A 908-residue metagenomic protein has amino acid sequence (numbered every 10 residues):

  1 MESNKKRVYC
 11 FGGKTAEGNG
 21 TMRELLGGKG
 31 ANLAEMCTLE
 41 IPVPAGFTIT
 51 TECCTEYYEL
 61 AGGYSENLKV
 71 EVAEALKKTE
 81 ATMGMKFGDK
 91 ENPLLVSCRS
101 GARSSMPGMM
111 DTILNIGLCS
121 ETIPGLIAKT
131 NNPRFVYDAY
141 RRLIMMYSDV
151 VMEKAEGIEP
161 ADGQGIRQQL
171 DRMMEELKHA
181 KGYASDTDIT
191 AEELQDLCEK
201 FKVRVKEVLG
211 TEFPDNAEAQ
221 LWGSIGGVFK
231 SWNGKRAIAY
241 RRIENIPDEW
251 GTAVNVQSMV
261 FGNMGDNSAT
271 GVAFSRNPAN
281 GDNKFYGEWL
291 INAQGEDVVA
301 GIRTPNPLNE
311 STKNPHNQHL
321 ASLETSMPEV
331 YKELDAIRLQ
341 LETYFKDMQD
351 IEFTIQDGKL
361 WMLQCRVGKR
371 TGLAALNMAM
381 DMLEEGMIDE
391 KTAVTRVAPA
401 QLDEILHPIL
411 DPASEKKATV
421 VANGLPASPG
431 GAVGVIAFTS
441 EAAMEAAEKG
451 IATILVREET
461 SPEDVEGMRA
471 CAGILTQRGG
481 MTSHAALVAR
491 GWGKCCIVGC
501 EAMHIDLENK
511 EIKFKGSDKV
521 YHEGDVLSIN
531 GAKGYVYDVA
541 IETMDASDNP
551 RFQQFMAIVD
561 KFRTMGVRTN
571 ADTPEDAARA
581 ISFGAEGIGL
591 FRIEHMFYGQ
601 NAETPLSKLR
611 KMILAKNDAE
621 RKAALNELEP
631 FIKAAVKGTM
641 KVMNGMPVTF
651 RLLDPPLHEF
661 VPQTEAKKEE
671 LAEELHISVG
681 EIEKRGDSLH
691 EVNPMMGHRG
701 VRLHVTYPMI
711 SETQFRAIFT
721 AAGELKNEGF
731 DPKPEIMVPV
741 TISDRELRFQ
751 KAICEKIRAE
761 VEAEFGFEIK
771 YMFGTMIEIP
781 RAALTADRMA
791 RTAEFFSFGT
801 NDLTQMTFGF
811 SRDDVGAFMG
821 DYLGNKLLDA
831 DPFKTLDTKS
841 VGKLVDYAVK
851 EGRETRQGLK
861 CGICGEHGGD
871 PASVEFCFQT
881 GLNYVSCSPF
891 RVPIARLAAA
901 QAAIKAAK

Functional and structural regions predicted by a protein language model:
M1-A418, P426, E445, I451-I454 (+12 more regions): Nucleotide/phosphate-binding sheet-loop regions of phosphoryl- and nucleotidyl-transfer enzymes
T15-R23, S428-A470, V841-Q857: C-terminal accessory/binding modules appended to enzymatic or scaffolding proteins
F47, Q477-G479, V498-E501, F591 (+2 more regions): Short beta->alpha connector loops at strand-helix junctions that form conserved, small/polar/Pro-enriched
T50-T51, T55-E56, T482-H484, M503-L507 (+5 more regions): Short gly/pro/ser/thr-enriched loop/turn and capping motifs at secondary-structure boundaries
R99-S100, D548-R551, I558-K908: Conserved alpha/beta-domain cores
G386, Y537-F555: Short, compositionally biased
